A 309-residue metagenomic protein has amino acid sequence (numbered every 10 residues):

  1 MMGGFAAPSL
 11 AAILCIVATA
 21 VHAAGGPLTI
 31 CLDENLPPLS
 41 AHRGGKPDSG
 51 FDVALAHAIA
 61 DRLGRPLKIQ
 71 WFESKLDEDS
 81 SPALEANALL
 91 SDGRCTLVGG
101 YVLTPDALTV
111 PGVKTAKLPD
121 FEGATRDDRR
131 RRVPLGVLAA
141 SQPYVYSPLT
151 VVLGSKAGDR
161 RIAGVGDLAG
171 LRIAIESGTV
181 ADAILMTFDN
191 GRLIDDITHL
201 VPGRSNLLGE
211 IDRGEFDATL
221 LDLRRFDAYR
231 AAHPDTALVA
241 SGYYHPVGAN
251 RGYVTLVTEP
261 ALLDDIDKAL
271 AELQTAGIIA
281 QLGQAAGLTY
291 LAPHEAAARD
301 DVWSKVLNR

Functional and structural regions predicted by a protein language model:
M1-L10: Bacterial N-terminal signal peptides that target proteins for export
A18-A20: N-terminal signal peptide c-region/cleavage motif recognized by signal peptidases
A24-V110, L200: Extracytoplasmic small-molecule ligand-binding "clamshell" domains of the periplasmic binding protein/Venus flytrap
D33-N35, D127-L138, Q142-T150, R204 (+3 more regions): Periplasmic-binding protein-like
N35-P37, G45-P66, Y146-R204, R224: Bilobed "Venus flytrap"/periplasmic-binding protein-like clamshell domains and structurally analogous long
G50-R62, G154-D159, G166, G170-R172 (+1 more regions): Extended ligand-binding regions for polar small-molecule ligands
I59, L84-S91, V151, L168 (+2 more regions): Hydrophobic residues within well-ordered alpha-helices
S91, G99-R130, I184-F188, D212-V247: A ligand-binding cleft/hinge motif common to bilobed small-molecule-binding domains
